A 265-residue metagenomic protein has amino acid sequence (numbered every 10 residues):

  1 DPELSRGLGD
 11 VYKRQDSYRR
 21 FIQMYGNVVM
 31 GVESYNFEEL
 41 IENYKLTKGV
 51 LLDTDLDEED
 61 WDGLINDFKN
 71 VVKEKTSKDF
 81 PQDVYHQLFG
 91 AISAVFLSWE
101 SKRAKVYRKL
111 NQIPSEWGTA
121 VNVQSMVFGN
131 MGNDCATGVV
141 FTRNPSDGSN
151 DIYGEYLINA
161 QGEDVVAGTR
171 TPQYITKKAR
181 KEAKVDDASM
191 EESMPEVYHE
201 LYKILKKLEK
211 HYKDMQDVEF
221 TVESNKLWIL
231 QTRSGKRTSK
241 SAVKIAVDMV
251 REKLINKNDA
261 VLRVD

Functional and structural regions predicted by a protein language model:
D1-L8, Y12: Single conserved hydrophobic/aromatic residue that forms the stacking wall/gate of nucleotide- or nucleobase-binding
K13-V84: N-terminal leader/propeptide and maturation segments of large enzyme subunits in energy/redox metabolism and hydrolases
Y35-G63, D214-D265: Terminal amphipathic helices with adjacent charged low-complexity linkers/tails
V72-S125, D187-E192, K257-D265: Amphipathic alpha-helical
K75-Y85, K102, S193-D217: Phosphate-interacting basic helix/loop segments used at nucleotide- and nucleic-acid interfaces
S115-D134, S193-L208: Active-site-adjacent loop/helix segments that line or gate small-molecule/cofactor pockets in enzymes
N122, N133-R170, I229-T232, S241-K244: Beta-strand scaffold of nucleotide-dependent catalytic cores
S149-V197: ATP-dependent carboxylate/phosphate-activation module, predominantly the ATP-grasp catalytic core and closely related
